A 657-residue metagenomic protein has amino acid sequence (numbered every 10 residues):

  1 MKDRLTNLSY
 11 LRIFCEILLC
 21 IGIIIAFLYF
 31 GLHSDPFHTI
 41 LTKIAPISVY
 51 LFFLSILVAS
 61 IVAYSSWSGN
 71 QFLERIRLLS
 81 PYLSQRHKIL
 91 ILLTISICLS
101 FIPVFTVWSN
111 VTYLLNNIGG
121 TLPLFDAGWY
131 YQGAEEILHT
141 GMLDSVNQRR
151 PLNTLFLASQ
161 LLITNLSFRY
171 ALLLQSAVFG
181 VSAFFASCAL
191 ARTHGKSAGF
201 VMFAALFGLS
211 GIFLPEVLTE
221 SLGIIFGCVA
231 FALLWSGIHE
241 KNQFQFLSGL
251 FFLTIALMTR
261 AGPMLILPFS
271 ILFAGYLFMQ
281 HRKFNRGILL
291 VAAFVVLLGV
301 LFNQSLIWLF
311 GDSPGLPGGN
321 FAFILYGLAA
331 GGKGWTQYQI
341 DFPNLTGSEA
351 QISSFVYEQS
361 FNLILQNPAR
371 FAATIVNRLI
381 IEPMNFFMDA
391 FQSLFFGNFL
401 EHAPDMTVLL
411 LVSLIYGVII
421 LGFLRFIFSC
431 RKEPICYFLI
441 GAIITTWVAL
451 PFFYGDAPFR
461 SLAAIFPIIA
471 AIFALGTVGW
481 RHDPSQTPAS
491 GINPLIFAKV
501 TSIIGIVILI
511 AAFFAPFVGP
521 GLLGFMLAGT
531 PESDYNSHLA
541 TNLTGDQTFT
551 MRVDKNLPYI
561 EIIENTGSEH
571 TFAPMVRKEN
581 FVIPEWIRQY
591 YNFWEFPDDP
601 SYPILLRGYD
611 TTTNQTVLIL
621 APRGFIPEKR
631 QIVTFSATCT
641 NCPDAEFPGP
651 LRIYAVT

Functional and structural regions predicted by a protein language model:
S34-I40, T154, F168-L172, S176-A183 (+5 more regions): Aromatic- and kink-enriched transmembrane "portal" helix at the membrane-lumen/periplasm boundary that abuts
L41-L51, Y170, T374-I440, I444-T445: Membrane-interface anchor segments at the N-terminal boundary of transmembrane helices in multi-pass membrane enzymes
V104-G133, L143-S159, I163-R169, P314-G318 (+3 more regions): Extracytoplasmic catalytic/substrate-binding loops of multi-pass membrane glycan-assembly enzymes
G133, Q304-Q392: Membrane-proximal stem/loop segments at transmembrane-domain junctions that anchor or position
I137, L190-H194, G227-F246, A256 (+1 more regions): Membrane-interface transmembrane helices that cradle and orient dolichyl/undecaprenyl
N147-A158, I163-F185, D405-S413: Loop-to-helix entry region of an early transmembrane alpha helix in multi-pass inner-membrane enzymes
Y170-K196, V229, V418-F426: Transmembrane-helix motifs of polytopic, lipid-linked glycan transferases
A186-L209, K241, R431-G441: Transmembrane-helix signature of polytopic, membrane-embedded enzymes that assemble or transfer cell-envelope glycans
